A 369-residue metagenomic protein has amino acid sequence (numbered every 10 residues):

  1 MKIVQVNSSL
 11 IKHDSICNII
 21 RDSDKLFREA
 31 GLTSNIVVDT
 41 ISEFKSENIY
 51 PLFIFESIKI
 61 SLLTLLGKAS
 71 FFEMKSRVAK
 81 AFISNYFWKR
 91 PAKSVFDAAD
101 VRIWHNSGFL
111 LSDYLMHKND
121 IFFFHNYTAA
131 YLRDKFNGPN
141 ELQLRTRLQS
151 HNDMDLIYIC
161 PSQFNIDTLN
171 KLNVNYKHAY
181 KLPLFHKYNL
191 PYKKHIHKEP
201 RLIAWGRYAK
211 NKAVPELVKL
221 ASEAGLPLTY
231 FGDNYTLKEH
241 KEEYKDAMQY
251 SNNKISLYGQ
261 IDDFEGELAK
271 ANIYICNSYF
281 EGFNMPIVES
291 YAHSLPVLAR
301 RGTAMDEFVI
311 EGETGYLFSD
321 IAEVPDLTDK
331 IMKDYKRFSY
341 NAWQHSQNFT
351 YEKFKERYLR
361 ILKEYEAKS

Functional and structural regions predicted by a protein language model:
I3, V101-W104, D113-D134, I159: Active-site proximal beta-strand in glycosyltransferases
D14, E199, A322, K333-S369: A charged, aromatic-enriched C-terminal amphipathic alpha-helix characteristic of glycosyltransferases across folds
R90-F96, T128, N137-I159: Membrane-proximal helix-turn-helix segments that form the acceptor-binding/catalytic region of lipid-linked
N165, K171, P227-K254, Y258: Short, structured helix-loop element that forms part of the nucleotide-activated donor/catalytic region
K193-K212, V218-G225, T229: Conserved donor-binding/catalytic core segment of Leloir-type glycosyltransferases
Y279: Aromatic "clamp/platform" in nucleotide-sugar-dependent glycosyltransferases that forms part of the donor/acceptor
P296-A299: Short hydrophobic beta-strand element within catalytic cores of glycosyltransferases and related nucleotide-activated
E311-A322, D329-Y335: Conserved acidic donor-binding segment of nucleotide-sugar-dependent glycosyltransferases
